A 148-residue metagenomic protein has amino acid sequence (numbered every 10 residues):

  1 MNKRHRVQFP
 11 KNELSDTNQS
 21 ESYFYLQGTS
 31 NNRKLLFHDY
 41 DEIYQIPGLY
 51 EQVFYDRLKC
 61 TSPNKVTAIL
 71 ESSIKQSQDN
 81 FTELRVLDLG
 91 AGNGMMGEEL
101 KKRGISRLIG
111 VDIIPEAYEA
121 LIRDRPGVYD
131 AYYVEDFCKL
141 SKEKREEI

Functional and structural regions predicted by a protein language model:
M1-F37: N-terminal auxiliary segments of SAM/dcSAM-dependent transferases
I43-L49: Short, basic/glycine-rich phosphate-binding loops at helix/coil junctions that contact nucleotide phosphates
Q52-R57: Membrane-proximal lumenal/periplasmic loop motifs of glycosylation machinery
C60-E83: Conserved alpha-helix/loop element of class I SAM-dependent methyltransferases that forms part of the SAM/SAH-binding
F81-G92: Conserved class I S-adenosyl-L-methionine
L87, M95-E143: Class I SAM-dependent methyltransferase SAM/SAH-binding core
A91, E143-I148: Short, intrinsically disordered, charge-balanced linker/junction segments flanking boundaries in proteins
